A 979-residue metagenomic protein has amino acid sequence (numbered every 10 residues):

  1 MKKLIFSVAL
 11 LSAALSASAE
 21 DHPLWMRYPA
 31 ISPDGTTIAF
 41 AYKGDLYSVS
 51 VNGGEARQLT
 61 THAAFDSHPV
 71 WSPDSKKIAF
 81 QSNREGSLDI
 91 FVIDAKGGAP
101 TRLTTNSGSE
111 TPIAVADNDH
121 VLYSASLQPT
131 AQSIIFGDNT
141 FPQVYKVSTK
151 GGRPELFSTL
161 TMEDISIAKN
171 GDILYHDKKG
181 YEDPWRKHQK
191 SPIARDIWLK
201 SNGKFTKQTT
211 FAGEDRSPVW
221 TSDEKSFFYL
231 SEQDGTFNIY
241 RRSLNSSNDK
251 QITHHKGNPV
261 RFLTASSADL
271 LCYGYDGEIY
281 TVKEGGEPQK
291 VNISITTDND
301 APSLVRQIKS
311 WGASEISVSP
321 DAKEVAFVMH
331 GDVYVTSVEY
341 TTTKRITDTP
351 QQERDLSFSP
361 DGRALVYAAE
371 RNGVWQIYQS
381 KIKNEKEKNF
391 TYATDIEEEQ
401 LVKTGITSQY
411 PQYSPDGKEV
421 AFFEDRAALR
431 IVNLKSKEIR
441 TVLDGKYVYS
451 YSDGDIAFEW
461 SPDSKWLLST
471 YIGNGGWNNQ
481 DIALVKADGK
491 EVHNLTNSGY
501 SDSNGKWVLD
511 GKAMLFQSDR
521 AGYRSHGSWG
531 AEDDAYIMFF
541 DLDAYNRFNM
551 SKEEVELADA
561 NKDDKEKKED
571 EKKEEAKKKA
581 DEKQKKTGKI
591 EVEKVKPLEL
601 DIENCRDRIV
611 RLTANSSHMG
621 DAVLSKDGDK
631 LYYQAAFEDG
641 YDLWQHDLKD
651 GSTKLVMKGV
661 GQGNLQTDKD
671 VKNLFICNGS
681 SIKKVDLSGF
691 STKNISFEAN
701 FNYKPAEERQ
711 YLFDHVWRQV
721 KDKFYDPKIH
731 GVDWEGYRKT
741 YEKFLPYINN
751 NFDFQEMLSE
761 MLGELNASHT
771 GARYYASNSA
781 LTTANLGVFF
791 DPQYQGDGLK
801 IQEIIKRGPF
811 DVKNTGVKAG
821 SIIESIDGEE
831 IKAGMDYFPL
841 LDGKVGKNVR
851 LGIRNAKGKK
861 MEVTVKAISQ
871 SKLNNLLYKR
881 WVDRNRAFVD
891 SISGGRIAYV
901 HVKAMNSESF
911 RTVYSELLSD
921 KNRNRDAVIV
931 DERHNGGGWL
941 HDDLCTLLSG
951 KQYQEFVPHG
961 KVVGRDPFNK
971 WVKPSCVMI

Functional and structural regions predicted by a protein language model:
E20-M26, G54-A56, T297-A313, T394-Q400 (+1 more regions): A short helix->beta-strand "capping" segment at the edge of beta-propeller domains
E20-P23, A41-Y47, T60-D66, A79-F91 (+26 more regions): A flexible loop/linker signature enriched in serine peptidases of the S9 family
D21-Y47, G312-G331, T613-D629: Beta-strand-rich domains and repeat architectures in extracellular enzymes and scaffolds, especially beta-propellers
A30-G35, P69-K77, I113-H120, I165-I173 (+10 more regions): Blade-terminus and WD-like Trp-Asp/Gly-His loop motifs, strongest in beta-propeller folds
S688-S691, I695-E760, E764-L765, Q795 (+1 more regions): Terminal targeting/pro-maturation regions of precursor/exported proteins
P746-D797, G858-T864, I868-R884: Extended, small/polar residue-biased N-terminal targeting/export presequences and adjacent propeptide/linker tracts
L781-G834: PDZ/PDZ-like domain segments forming the peptide/carboxylate-binding groove, activating on the N-terminal beta-strands
E824-E830, G834-I979: Cleft-lining beta-strand/loop regions that shape enzyme active-site pockets
